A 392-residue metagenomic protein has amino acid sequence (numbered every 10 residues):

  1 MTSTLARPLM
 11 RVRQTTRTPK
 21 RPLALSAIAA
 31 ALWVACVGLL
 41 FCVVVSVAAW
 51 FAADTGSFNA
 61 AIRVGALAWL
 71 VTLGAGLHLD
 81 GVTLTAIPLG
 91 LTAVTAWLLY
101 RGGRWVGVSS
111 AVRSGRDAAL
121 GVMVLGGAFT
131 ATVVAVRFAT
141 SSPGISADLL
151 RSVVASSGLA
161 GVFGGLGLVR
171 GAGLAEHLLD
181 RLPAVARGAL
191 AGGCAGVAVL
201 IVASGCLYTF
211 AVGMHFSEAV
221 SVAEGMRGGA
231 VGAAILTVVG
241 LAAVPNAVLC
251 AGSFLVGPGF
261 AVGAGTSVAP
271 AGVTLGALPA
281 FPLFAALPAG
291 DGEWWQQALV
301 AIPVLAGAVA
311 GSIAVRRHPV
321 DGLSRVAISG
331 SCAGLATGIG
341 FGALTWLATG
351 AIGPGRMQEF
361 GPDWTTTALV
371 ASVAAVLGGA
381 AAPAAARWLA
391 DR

Functional and structural regions predicted by a protein language model:
T2-L5, G107-D148, L278-A298, V320-R356: Hydrophobic alpha-helical transmembrane segments of integral membrane proteins
S3-W97, A139-T140, R227-L299, W346-V373 (+1 more regions): Long, glycine/tryptophan/cysteine-rich extracytoplasmic
Q14-A27, A96-A118, F138, V162-G192 (+4 more regions): Cytoplasmic membrane-interface segments at the C-terminal ends of transmembrane helices
P19-V44, S109-V122, D148-V154, A184-I201 (+2 more regions): Alpha-helical transmembrane segments and their helix-start/interface "positive-inside/aromatic belt" motifs in integral
W33-F41, L91, T95, M123-T132 (+12 more regions): Hydrophobic faces of alpha-helical transmembrane segments in multi-pass integral membrane proteins
C42-S57, A86, R113-A128, S157-G164 (+2 more regions): Alpha-helical transmembrane segments of integral membrane proteins, especially early/N-terminal helices
V44-W50, V124, T132-R137, A203-M214 (+3 more regions): C-terminal TM-helix exit segments that contain a strictly Trp-centered aromatic cap at the helix terminus
R187-L249: Loop-centered beta-sheet repeat module
